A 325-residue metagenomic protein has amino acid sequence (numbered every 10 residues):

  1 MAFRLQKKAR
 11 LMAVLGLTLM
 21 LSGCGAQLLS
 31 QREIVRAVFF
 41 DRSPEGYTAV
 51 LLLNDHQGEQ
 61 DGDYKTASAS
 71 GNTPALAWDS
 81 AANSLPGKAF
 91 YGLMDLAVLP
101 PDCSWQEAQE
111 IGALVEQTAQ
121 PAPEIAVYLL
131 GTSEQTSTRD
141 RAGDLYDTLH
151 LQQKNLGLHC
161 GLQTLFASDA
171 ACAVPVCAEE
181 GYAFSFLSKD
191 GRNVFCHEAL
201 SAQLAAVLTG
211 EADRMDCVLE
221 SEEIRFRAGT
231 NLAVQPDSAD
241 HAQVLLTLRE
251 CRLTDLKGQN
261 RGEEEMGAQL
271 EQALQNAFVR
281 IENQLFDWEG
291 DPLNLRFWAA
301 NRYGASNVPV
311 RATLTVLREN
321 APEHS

Functional and structural regions predicted by a protein language model:
A2-V14, T18-S325: Membrane-proximal alpha-helical signals and transmembrane carboxylates
